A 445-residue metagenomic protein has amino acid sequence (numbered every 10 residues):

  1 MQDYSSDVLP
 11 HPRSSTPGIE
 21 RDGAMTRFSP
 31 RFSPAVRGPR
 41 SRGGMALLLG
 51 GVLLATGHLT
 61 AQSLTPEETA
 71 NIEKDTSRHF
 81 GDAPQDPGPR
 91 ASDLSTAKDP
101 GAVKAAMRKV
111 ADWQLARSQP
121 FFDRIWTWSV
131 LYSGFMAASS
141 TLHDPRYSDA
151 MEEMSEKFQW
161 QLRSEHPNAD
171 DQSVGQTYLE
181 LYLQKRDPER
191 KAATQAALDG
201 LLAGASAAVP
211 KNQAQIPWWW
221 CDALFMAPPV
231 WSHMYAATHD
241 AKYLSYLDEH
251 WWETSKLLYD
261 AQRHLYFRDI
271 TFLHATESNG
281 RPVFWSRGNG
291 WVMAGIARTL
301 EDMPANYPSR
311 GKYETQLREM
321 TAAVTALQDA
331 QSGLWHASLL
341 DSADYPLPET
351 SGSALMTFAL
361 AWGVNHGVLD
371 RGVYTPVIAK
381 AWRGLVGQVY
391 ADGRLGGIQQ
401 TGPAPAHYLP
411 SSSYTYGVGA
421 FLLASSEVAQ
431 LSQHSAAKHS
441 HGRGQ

Functional and structural regions predicted by a protein language model:
M1-R40: N-terminal secretory signal peptides that target proteins for export/translocation
P10, P30, G57, R78 (+1 more regions): Intrinsically disordered, low-complexity cationic segments
G44-T56: Bacterial N-terminal signal peptides
L59-S63: Boundary at the C-terminal end of the N-terminal hydrophobic targeting segment
L64, E68-S129, M136-K157, Q161-G200 (+2 more regions): CBM-like carbohydrate-recognition segments
H143-E152, W160-L273, S278-F284, D392: Extended ligand-binding groove/face enriched in aromatic
I216, D341-S342: Short, solvent-exposed loop/turn elements at beta->coil junctions and helix N-caps that rim active or binding pockets
C221-F225, P229-L339, Y345-T357, L369-Q400 (+3 more regions): Extended ligand-binding clefts on enzyme/binding-domain cores
